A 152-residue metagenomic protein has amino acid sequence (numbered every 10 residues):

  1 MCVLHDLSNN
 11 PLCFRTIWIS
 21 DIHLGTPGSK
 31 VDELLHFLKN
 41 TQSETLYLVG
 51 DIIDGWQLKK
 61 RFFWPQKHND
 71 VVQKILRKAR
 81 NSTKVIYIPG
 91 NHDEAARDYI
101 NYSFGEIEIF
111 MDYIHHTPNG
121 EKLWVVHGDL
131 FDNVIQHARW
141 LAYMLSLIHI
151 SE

Functional and structural regions predicted by a protein language model:
C2, N10-R15, L24-P118: Core catalytic region of metal-dependent phosphoesterases/phosphodiesterases, especially metallo-beta-lactamase-like
R15-H23, K122-D129: Active-site-proximal beta-strand elements of phosphoester/diester hydrolases
H23, N91-H92, H127, H149: Histidine-centered divalent metal-coordination motifs
D93-E94, L130-D132: Short, catalytically relevant binding-site loops at active-site mouths
V134-R139: A short secondary-structure junction signal
L145-E152: Residue-level detector of conserved catalytic or cofactor/ligand-binding positions in enzyme active sites
